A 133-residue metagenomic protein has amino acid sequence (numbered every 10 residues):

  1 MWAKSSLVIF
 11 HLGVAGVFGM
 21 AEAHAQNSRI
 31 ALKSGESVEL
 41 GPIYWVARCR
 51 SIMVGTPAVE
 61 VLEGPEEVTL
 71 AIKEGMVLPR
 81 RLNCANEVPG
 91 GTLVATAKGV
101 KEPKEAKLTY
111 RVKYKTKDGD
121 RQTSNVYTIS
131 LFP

Functional and structural regions predicted by a protein language model:
M1-F10: Bacterial N-terminal signal peptides that target proteins for export
I9-V17: Bacterial N-terminal signal peptides
F18-A25: Sec/Tat signal peptide C-region and signal peptidase I cleavage site
A25-E60: Extracellular ectodomain surface segments
K33, G41, E60-G64, A71-K73 (+2 more regions): A structural detector for beta-sheet-dominated domains
S51-A85: Surface-exposed or secretory-pathway low-complexity segments enriched in glycine-proline and Ser/Thr/acidic residues
T92-D118: A short beta-strand micro-motif common to beta-rich folds, especially ectodomain repeats
D118-P133: C-terminal edge beta-strand
